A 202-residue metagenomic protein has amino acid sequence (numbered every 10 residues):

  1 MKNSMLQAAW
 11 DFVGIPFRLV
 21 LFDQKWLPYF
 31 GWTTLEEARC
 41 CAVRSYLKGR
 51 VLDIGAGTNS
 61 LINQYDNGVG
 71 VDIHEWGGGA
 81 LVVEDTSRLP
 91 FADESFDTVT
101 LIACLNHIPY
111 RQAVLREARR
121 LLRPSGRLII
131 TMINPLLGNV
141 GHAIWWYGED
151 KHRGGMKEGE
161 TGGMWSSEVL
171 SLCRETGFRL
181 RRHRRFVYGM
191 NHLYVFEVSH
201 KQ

Functional and structural regions predicted by a protein language model:
M1-S87: Conserved N-terminal segment of class I S-adenosyl-L-methionine
R88-D93: Short conserved loop adjoining the S-adenosyl-L-methionine
T100: A conserved beta-strand element that flanks and buttresses the S-adenosyl-L-methionine
A103-H107: Short catalytic micro-motifs in class I SAM-dependent methyltransferases
Q112-P124: A short glycine-rich, Lys/Arg-flanked "PGG" loop and its adjoining helix->strand segment in the class I
I129-K151: Conserved class I S-adenosyl-L-methionine
W146, D150-S167, R185: Acceptor-substrate binding/catalytic loop of class I
T176-G177, R182-Q202: Core SAM-dependent methyltransferase catalytic element
